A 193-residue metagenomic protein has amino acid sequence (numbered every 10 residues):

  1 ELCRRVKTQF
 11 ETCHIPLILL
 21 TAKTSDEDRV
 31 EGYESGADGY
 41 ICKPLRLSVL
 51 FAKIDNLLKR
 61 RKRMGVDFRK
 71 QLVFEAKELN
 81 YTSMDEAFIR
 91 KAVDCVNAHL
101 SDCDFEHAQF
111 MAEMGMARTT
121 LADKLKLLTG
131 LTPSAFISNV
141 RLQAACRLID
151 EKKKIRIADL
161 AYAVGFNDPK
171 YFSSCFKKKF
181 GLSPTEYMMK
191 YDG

Functional and structural regions predicted by a protein language model:
E1, T8, C13, T24-G39 (+1 more regions): Alpha4 helix (beta4-alpha4-beta5 surface) of REC/receiver domains from two-component response regulators
I41-K43: A Lys-centered signature of the CheY-like receiver
L45-I54, L58, V66: C-terminal output helix
R61-D94: CheY-like receiver
V93-F105, L125, T129, R147-I155 (+2 more regions): Basic, amphipathic alpha-helical hairpins
H107-I137, A161-S183: Basic/polar phosphate-binding segments, predominantly the helix-turn-helix DNA-binding elements of transcriptional
L127-N167, M189-G193: Terminal helix-turn-helix DNA-binding modules in bacterial transcription factors
